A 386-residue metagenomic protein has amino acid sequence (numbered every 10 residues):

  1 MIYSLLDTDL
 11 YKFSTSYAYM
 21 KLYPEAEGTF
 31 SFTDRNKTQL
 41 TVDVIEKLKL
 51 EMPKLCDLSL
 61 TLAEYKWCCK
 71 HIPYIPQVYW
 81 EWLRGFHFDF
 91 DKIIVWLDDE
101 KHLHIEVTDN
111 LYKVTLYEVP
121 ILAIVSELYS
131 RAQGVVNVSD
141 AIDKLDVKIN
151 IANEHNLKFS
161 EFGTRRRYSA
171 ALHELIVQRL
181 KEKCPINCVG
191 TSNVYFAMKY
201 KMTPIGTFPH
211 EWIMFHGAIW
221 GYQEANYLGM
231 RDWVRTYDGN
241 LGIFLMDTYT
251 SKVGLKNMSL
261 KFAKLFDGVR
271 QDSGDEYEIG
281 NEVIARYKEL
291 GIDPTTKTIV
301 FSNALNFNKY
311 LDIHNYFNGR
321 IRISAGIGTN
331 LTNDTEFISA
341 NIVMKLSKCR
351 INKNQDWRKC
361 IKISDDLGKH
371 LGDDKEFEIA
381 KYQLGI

Functional and structural regions predicted by a protein language model:
M1-A225, G229, V234, K345-I386: Ordered alpha/beta subdomains of enzyme catalytic regions
I2, Y200, I205-I386: Glycine-rich phosphate/ribose-binding loops and adjacent secondary-structure elements that form binding surfaces
